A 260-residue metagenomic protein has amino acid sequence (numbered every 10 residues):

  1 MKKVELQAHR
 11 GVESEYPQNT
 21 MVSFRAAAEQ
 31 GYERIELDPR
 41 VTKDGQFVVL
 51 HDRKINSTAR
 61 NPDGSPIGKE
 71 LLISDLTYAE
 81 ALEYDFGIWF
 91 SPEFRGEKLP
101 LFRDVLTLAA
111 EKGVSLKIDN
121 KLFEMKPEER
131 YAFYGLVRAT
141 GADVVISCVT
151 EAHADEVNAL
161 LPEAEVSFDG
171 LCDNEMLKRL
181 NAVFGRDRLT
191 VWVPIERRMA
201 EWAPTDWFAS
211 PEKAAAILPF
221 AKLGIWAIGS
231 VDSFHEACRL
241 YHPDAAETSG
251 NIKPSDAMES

Functional and structural regions predicted by a protein language model:
M1-S260: Phosphate-group recognition and catalysis centered on beta-loop-alpha active-site segments
